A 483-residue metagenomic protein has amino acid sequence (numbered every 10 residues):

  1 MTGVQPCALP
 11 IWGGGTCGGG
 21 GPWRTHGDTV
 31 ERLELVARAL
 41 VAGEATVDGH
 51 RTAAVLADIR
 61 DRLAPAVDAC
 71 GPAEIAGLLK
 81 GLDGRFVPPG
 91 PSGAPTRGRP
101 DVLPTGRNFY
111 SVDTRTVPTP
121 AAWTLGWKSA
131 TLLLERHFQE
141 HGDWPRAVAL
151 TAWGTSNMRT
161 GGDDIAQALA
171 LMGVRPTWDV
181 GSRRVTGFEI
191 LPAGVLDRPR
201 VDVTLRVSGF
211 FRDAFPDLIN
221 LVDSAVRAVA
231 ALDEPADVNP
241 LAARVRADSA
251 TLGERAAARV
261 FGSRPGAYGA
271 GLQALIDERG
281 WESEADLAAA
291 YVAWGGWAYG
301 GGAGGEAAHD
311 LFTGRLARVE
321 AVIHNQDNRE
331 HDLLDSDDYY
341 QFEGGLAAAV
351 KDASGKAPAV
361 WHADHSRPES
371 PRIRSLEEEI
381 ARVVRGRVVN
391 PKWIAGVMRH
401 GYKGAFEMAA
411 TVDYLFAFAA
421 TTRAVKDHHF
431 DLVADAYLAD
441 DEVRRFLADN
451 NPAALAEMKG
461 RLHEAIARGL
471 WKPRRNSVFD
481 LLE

Functional and structural regions predicted by a protein language model:
M1-V4, A8-E483: Ligand/cofactor-recognition surfaces for anionic moieties
